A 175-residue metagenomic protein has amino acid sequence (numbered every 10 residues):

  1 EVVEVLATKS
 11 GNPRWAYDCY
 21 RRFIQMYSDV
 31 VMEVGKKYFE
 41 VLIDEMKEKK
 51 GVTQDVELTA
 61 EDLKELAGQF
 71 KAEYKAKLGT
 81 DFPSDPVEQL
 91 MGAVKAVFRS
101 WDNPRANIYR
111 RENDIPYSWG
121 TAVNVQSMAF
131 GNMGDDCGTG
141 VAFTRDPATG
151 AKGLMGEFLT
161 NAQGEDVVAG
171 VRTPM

Functional and structural regions predicted by a protein language model:
E1-M175: Nucleotide/phosphate-binding sheet-loop regions of phosphoryl- and nucleotidyl-transfer enzymes
